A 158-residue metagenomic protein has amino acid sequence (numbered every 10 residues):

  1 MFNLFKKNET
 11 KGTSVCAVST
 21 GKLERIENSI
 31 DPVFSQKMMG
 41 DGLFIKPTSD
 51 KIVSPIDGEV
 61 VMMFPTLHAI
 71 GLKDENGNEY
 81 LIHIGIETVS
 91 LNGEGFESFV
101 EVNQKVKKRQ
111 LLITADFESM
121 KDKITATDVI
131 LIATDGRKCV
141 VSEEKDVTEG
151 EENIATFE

Functional and structural regions predicted by a protein language model:
M1-E158: Contiguous, well-folded functional domains in the mature portion of proteins
